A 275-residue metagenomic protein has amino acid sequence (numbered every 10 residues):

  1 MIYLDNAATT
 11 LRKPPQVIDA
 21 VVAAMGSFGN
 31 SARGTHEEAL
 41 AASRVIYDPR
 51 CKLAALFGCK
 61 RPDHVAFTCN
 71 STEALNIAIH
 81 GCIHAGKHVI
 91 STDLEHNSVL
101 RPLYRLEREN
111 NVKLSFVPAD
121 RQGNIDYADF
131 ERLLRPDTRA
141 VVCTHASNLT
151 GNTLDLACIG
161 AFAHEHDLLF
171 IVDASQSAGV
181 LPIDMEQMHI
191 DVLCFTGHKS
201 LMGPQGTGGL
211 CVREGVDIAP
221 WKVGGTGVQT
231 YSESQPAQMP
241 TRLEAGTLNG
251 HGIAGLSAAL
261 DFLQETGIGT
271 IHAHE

Functional and structural regions predicted by a protein language model:
M1-E275: Pyridoxal 5′-phosphate
